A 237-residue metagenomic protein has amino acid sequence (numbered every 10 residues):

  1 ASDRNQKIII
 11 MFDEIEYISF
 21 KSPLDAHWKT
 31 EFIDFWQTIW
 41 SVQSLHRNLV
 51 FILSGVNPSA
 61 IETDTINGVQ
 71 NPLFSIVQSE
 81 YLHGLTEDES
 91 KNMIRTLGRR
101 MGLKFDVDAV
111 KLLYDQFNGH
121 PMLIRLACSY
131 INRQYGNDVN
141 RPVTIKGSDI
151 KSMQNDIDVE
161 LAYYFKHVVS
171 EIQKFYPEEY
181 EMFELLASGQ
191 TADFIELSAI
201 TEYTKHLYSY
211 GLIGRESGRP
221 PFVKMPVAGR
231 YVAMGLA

Functional and structural regions predicted by a protein language model:
A1, I39-Q43, G98-M101, L186 (+2 more regions): Hydrophobic, Leu/Ile/Phe/Ala-enriched alpha-helical segments that form helix-helix packing faces
A1-Q6, V169-S170: Short linear X-Pro dipeptides
Q6-I8, Y17-Q116, Y130-D138, V143-I157: The catalytic "switch" region of P-loop NTPases
D13-I15: Walker B catalytic acidic pair
E89, L123, A228: Short phosphate-engaging motifs
K104-V107, D115-H206, Y210, E216: Winged-helix-like regulatory helical subdomains adjacent to P-loop NTPase cores
R219-M225: Minor-groove-contacting beta-hairpin "wing" of winged helix-turn-helix DNA-binding domains
V227-A237: Short, amphipathic alpha-helical interaction segments positioned at domain boundaries
